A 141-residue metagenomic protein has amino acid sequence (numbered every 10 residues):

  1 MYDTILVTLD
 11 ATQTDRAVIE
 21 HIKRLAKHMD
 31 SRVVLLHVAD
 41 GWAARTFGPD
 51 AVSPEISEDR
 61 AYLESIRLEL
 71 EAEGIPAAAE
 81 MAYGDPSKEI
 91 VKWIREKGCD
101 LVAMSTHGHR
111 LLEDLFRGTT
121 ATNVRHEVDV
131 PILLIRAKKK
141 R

Functional and structural regions predicted by a protein language model:
M1-P49, E127: Small/aliphatic-rich secondary-structure junction motif
R24, W93-R141: Gly/Ser-rich helix-loop-strand patches that form or flank binding pockets for ribonucleotide-derived cofactors
S31-R32, I75, C99, V130: Short glycine/serine/threonine/alanine-rich loop segments
V34, A78, L133: Conserved beta-strand positions in the Rossmann-like core of class I SAM-dependent methyltransferases
W42-A43, S87, L111, R141: Generic structural signal for helix capping and beta-alpha/helix-loop junctions
V52-E64: Short, surface-exposed alpha-helical segments at coil->helix boundaries
L68-V102, K139-R141: Structural beta-alpha unit
